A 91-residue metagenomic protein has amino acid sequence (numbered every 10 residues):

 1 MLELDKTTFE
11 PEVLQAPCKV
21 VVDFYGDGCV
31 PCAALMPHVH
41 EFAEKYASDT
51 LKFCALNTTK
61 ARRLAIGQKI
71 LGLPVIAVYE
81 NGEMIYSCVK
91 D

Functional and structural regions predicted by a protein language model:
L2-V20: A short beta-strand-turn-helix
P17, Y25-G28, G72: Short pre-active-site segment immediately N-terminal to redox-active cysteine/selenocysteine motifs in thiol-based
V21-V22, F53, I76: Hydrophobic beta-strand anchors of alpha/beta hydrolase catalytic cores
C29-C32, I76: The canonical Cys-X-X-Cys-His
V30, G67-I70: ABC family nucleotide-binding domain
P31-A47: Typically the conserved alpha-helix immediately C-terminal to a functionally engaged Cys/Sec in thioredoxin-like
T58-A65: Structural microenvironment flanking redox-active thiols in thiol-disulfide oxidoreductases
L71-D91: Non-catalytic, surface beta->alpha helical segment in thiol-disulfide oxidoreductase systems
